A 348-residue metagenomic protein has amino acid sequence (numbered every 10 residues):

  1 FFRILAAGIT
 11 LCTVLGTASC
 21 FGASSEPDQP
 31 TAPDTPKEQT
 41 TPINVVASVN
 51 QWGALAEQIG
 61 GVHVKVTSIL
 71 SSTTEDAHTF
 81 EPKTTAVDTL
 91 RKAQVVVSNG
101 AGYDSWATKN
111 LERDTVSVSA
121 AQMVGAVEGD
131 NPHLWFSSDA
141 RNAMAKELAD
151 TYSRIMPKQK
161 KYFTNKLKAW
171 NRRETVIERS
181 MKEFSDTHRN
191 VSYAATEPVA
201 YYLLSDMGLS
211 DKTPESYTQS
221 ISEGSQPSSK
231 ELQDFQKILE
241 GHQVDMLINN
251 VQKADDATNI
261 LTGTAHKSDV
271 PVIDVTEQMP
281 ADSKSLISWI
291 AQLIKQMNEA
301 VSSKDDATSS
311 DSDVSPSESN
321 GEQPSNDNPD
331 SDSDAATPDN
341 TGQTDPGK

Functional and structural regions predicted by a protein language model:
F2-I9, T13-K348: Extracytoplasmic metal-acquisition and chelation regions
